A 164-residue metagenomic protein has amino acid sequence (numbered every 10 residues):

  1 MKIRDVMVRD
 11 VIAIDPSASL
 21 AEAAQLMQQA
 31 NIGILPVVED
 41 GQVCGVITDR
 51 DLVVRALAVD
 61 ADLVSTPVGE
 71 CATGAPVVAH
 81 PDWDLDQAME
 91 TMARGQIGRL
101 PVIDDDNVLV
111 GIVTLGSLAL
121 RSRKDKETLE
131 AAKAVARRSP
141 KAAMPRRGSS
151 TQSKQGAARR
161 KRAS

Functional and structural regions predicted by a protein language model:
M1-V11, S65-P76: Bateman (tandem CBS) regulatory domains
I3, D15-S17, V37: The feature marks the first
V6, M27, L35, G41 (+3 more regions): Terminal peptide-recognition signature
V8, S17, D40, D49 (+4 more regions): ATP/adenylate-binding site constellation spanning eukaryotic-like Ser/Thr protein kinases, ABC-transporter
A13-N31, V78-Q96, I103-D104, S122: The conserved cystathionine-beta-synthase
S19, D51-L52, D60, V64-E70 (+2 more regions): Histidine- and aromatic-rich ligand-binding microenvironments
I32, P36, V43-A58, I97 (+2 more regions): Short beta->alpha transition motifs characteristic of CBS
V108-S164: Cytosolic regulatory modules rich in charged/polar residues
